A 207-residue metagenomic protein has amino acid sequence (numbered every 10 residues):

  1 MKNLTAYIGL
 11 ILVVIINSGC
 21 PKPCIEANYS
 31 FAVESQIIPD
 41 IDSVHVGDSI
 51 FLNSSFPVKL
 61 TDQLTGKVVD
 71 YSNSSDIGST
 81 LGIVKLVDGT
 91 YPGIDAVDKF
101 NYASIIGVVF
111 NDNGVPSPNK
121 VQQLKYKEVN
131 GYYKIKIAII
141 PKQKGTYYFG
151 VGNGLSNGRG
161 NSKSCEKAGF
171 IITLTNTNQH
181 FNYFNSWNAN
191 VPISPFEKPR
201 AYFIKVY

Functional and structural regions predicted by a protein language model:
M1-F31: Bacterial Sec-dependent N-terminal signal peptides
K22-T80: Start-of-domain marker
Q36-D40, P118-Q123, Y132-K136, W187-A189 (+1 more regions): Short structured motifs
D42, K125-K127, P192: Outer-membrane beta-barrel proteins
D42-D48, I140-Y147: A short, structured loop/turn motif at beta-sheet edges
D48-L52, S75-I77, Y133, G145 (+1 more regions): Residues at beta-strand starts and edge strands
L60-K144: Structured domain cores in non-transmembrane regions
K136-I137, Y147-Y207: Glycine-rich, aromatic-bearing surface loops/beta-hairpins
